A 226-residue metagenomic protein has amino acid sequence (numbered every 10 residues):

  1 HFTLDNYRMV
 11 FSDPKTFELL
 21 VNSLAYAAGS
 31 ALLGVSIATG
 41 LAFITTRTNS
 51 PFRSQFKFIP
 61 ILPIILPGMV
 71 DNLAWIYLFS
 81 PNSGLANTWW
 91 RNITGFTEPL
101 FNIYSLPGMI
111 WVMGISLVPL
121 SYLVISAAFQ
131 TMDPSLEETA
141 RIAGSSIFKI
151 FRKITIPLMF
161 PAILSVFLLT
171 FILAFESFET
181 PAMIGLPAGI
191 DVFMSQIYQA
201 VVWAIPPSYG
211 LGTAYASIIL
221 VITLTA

Functional and structural regions predicted by a protein language model:
H1, R8, S12-Q130, L158-E179 (+2 more regions): Membrane-water interface segments at the C-terminal ends of transmembrane alpha-helices in multi-pass inner-membrane
P51, S145-S146: Short coil/turn motifs that cap or connect alpha-helices
S80, E179-P206: Glycine-rich helix-loop "coupling/hinge" segments at transmembrane-helix boundaries in multipass transporters
M132-S135: Short glycine/proline-centered loop/turn elements that form peptide/ligand docking sites
A143-S145, P157: Glycine/proline-centered hinge or cleavage motifs at structural transition points of membrane proteins
S208-L211: A membrane-interface helix-boundary motif in multi-pass transporters
